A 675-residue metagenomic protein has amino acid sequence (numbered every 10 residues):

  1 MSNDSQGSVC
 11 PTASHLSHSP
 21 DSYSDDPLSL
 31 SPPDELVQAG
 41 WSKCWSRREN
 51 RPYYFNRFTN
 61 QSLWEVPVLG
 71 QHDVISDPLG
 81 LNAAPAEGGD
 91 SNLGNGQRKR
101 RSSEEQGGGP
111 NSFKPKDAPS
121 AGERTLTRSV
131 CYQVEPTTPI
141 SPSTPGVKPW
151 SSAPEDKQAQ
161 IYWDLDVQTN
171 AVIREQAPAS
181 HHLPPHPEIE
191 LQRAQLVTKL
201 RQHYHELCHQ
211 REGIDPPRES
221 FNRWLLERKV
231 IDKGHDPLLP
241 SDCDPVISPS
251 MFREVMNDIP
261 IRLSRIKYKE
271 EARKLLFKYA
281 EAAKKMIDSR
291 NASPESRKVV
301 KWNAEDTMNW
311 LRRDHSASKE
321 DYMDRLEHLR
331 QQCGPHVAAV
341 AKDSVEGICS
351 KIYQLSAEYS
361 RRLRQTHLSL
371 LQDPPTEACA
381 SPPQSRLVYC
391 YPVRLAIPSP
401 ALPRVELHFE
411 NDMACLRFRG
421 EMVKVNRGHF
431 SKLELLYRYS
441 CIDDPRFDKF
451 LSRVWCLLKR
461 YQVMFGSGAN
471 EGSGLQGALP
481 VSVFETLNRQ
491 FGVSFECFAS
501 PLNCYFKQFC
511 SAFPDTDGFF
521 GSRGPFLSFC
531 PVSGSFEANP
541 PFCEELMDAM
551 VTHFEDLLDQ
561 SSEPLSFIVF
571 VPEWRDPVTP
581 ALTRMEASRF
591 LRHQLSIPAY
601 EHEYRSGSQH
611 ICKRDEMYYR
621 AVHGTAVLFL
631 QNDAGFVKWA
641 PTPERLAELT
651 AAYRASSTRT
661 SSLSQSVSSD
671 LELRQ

Functional and structural regions predicted by a protein language model:
M1-P52, R57-A194, Y204-H205, E212: WW-domain-binding short linear motifs
D4, C44, R48, Q61 (+7 more regions): Generic recognition of well-structured, leucine-rich alpha-helical segments and adjacent helix-turn regions within
S29-E35, S42-R47, L475, N539-F542 (+2 more regions): Short amphipathic alpha-helical molecular recognition features
R57, E104-G107, F465-G466, F590 (+2 more regions): A periodicity- and composition-biased signal for non-globular, repetitive helical segments
H72-V74, R98, P115, L126-V134 (+8 more regions): Hydrophobic transmembrane signal anchors and adjacent membrane-proximal interface regions, especially in viral
P119, R124-T125, C131, E135-L226 (+6 more regions): Domain-level detector for long C-terminal conserved domains
S151-S360, T366: Charged, often flexible domain-edge or linker segments that flank or initiate folded functional domains
E271, K285, A292-S296, W302-S535 (+1 more regions): SAM-dependent nucleic-acid methyltransferase catalytic core
